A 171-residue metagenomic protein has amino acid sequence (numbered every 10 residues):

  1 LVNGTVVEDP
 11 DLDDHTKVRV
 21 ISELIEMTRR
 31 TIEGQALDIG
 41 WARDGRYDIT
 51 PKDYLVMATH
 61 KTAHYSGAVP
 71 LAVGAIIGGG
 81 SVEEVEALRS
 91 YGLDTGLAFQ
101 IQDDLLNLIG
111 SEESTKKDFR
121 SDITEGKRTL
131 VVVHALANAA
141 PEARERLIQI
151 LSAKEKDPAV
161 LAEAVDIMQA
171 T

Functional and structural regions predicted by a protein language model:
L1-T171: All-alpha prenyltransferase/terpene-synthase fold signal
